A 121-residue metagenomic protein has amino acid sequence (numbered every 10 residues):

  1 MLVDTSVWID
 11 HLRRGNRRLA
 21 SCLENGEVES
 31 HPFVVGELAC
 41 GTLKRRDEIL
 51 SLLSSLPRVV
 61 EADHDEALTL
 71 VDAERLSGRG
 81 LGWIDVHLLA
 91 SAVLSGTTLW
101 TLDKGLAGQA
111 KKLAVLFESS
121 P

Functional and structural regions predicted by a protein language model:
M1-F33, A39-S51, K112, L116-P121: Short, well-structured N-terminal submotif of metal-dependent ribonuclease cores
S6, L53, R75-G78: A generic, residue-level signal for flexible/boundary positions that often mark functional hotspots
H11, R17, R58-K111, V115-P121: Active-site neighborhoods of divalent-metal-dependent phosphate/nucleic-acid chemistry enzymes
E27-S30, S54-R58, T98: Short loop->beta-strand "edge-of-pocket" segments that line small-molecule binding or catalytic clefts across diverse
F33-V34, V71: Short, histidine-centered active-site or binding-site loop motifs used for metal coordination, general acid-base
